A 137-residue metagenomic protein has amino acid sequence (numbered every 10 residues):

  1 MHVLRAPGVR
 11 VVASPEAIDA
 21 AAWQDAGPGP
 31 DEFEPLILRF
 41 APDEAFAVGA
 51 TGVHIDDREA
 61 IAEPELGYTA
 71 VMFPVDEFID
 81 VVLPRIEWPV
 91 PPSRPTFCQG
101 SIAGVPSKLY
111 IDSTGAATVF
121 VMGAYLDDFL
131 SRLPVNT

Functional and structural regions predicted by a protein language model:
M1-T137: Basic, glycine/lysine-rich polyanion-binding surfaces/domains
